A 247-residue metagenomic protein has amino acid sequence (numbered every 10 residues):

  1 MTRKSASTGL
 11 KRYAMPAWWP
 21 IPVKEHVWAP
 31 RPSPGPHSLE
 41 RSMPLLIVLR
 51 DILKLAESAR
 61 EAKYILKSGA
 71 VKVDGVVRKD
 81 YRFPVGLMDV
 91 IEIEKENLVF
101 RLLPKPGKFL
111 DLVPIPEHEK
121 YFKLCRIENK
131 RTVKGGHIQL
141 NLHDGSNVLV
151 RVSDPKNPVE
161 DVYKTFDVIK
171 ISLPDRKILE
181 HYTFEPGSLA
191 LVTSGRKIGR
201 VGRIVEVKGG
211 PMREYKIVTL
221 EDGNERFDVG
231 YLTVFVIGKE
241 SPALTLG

Functional and structural regions predicted by a protein language model:
M1-G247: Ferredoxin-like alpha/beta domains used as RNA- or RNAP-binding modules
